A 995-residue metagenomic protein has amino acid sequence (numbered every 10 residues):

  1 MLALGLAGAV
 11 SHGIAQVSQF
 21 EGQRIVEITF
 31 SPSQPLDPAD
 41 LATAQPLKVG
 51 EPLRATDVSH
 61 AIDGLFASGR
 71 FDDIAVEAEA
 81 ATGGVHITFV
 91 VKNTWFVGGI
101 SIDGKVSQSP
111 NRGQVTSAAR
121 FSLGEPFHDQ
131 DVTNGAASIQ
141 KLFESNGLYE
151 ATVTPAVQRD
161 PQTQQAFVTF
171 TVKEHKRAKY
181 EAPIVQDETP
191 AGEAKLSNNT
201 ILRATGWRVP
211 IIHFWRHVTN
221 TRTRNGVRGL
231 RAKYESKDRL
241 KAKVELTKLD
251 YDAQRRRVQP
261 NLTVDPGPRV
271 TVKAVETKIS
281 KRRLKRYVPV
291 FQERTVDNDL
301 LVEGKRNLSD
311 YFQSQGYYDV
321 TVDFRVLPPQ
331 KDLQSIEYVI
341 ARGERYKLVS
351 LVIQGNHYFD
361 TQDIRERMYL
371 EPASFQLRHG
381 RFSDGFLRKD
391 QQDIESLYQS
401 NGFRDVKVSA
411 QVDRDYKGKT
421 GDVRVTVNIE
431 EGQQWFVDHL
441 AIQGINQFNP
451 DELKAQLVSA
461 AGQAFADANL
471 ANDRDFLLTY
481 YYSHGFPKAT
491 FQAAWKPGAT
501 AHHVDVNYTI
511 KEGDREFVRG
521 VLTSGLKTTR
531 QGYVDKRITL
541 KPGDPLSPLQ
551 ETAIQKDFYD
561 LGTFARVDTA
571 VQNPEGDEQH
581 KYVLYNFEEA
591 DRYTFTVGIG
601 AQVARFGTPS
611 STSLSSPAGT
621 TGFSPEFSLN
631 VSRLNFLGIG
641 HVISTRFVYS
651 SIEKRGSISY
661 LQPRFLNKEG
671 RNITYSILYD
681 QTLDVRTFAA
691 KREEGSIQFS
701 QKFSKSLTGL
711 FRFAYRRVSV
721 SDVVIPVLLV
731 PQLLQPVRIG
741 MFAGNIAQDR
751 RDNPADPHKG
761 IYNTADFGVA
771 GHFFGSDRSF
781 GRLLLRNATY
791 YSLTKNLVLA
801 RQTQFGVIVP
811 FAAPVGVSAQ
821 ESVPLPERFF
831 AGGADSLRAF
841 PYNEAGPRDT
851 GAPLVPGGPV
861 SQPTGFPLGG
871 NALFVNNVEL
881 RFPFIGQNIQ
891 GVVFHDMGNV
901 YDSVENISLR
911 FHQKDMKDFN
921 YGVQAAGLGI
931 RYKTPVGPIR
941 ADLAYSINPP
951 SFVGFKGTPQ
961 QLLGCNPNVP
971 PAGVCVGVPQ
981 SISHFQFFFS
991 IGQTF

Functional and structural regions predicted by a protein language model:
M1-A9: Bacterial N-terminal signal peptides
G13-L614, S624-N630, S644-R664, L783-R786 (+2 more regions): Periplasmic polypeptide-binding modules associated with outer-membrane biogenesis and secretion
F71, H217-T221, G385, S650-S651 (+2 more regions): Outer-membrane beta-barrel proteins
A493-W495, L522-G525, Q550, V571-N573 (+20 more regions): Active-site proximal loops enriched in glycine and acidic residues that flank catalytic Cys/His/Asp and coordinate
D560, Y582, T594, G598-T620 (+5 more regions): C-terminal outer-membrane beta-barrel translocator/porin domains of Gram-negative envelope proteins and their
A565, Y593-F595, N635-I643, F665-I673 (+5 more regions): Repeated loop/turn-to-beta-strand initiation elements of outer-membrane beta-barrel proteins
F627-N635, K654-K668, I673, E693-K702 (+5 more regions): Feature captures outer-membrane beta-barrel proteins of Gram-negative bacteria and organelles
I652-P736: Transmembrane beta-barrel wall of Gram-negative outer-membrane proteins
